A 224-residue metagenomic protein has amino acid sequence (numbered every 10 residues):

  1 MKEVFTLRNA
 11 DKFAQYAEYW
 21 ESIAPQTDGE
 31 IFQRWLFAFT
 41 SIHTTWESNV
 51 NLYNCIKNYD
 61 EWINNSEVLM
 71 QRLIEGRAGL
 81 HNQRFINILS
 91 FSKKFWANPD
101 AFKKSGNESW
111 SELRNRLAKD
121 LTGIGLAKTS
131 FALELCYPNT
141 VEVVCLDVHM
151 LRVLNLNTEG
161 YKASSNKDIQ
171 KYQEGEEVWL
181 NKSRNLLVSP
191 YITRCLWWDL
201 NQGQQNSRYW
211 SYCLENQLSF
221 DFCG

Functional and structural regions predicted by a protein language model:
M1-A24, G29, F85, S109-R114 (+1 more regions): C-terminal accessory module of base-excision DNA glycosylases/AP lyases that mediates lesion recognition and DNA
M1-L80, D221-G224: Structure-specific DNA junction-binding interface
W35-T40, I88-S92, A132, T193-W197: Short alpha-helical scaffolding segments that buttress acidic/His motifs in well-ordered protein cores
A38, A118, N139-T140: Generic anion/oxyanion-binding catalytic loop in active/binding sites
T45, E61, K93-D100, E134-P138 (+1 more regions): Short helix-capping and hinge/turn segments at secondary-structure transitions, especially at repeat and domain
N49, E61, N65, D100 (+3 more regions): Secondary-structure boundary/capping residues
Y53-T122: Alpha-helical ds-nucleic-acid-binding substructure associated with the helix-hairpin-helix region of base-excision DNA
